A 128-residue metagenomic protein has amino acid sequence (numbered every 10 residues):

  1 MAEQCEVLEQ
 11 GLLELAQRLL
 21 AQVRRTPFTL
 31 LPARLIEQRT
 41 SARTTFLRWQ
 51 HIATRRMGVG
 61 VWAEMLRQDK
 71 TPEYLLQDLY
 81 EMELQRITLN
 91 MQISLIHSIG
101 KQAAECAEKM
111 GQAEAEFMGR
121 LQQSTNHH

Functional and structural regions predicted by a protein language model:
M1-L30: Negatively charged, low-complexity tracts enriched in Asp/Glu with abundant Ser/Thr
E3, V7-E14, K70-E73, Q77-Y80 (+2 more regions): Alpha-helix boundary/N-cap detector
R24-R67: Short, Lys/Arg-enriched phosphate-binding patches
H51, H97, H127-H128: Histidine (H) residue identity feature
G60, R67, Y74-Q77, E81 (+3 more regions): Residue preference for a single heptad-register face of alpha-helical coiled-coils
L89-E114: Non-transmembrane, heptad-repeat alpha-helical coiled-coil rod segments that act as dimerization/spacing scaffolds
R120-H128: Proline-directed phosphorylation-rich, low-complexity intrinsically disordered regulatory regions
